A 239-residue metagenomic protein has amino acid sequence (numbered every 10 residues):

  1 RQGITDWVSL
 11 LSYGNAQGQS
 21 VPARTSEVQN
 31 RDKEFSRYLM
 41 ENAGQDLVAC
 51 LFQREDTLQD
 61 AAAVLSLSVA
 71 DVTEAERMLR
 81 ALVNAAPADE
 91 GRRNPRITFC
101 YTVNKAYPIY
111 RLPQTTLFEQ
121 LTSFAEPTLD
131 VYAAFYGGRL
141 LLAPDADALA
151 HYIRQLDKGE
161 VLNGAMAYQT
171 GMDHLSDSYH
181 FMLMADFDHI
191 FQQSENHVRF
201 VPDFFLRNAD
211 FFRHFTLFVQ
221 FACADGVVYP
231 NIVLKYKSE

Functional and structural regions predicted by a protein language model:
R1-E239: Signature of soluble extracytoplasmic/periplasmic domains of secreted precursors and cell-surface proteins
